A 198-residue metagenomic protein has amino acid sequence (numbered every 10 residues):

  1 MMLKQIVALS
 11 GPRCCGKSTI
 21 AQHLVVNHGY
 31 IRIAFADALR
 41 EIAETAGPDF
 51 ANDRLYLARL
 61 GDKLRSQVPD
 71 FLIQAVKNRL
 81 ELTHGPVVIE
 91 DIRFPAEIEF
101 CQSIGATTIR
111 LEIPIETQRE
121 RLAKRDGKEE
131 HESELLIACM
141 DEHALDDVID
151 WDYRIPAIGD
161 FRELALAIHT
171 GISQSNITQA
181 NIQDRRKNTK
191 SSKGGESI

Functional and structural regions predicted by a protein language model:
I6: Walker A (P-loop) ATP-phosphate-binding motif of ABC ATPase nucleotide-binding domains
L9: Hydrophobic anchor at the beta1->P-loop junction of P-loop NTPases
P12: P-loop (Walker A) phosphate-binding loop of NTP-binding proteins
K17: Conserved lysine of the Walker
I20: Hydrophobic positions on the alpha1 helix immediately C-terminal to the Walker A/P-loop
I31-V87, R93-A96: ATP-dependent small-molecule kinase phosphotransfer cores that center on conserved nucleotide phosphate-binding segments
F71, Q102, L111-N176, N181-G194: Small-molecule kinase domains that catalyze NTP-dependent phosphoryl transfer to phosphate-bearing small molecules
K77-R125: ATP-dependent NMP and nucleoside kinases share a basic, alpha-helical "lid"
